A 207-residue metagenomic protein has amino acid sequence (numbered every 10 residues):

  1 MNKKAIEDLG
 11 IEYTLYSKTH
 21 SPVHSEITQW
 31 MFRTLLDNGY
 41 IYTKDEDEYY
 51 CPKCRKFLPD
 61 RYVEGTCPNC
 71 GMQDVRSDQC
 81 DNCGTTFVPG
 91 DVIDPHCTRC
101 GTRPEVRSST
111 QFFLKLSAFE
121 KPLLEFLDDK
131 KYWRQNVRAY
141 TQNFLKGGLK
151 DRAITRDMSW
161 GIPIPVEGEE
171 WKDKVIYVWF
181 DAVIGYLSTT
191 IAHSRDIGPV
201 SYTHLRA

Functional and structural regions predicted by a protein language model:
M1-K44, R55-K56, P68, Y132: N-terminal Rossmann-like or analogous alpha/beta NTP/dinucleotide-binding catalytic cores that position adenine
K3, F32-R33, E64, S77 (+1 more regions): Short glycine-/small-residue-rich flexible loop motifs, especially phosphate/cofactor-binding loops
K18, V23-I27, P95-R206: Structured secondary-structure scaffolds
L35, C80, D181: Residue-level signal for inorganic ion chemistry
Y40-T110: Cys/His-rich short segments
